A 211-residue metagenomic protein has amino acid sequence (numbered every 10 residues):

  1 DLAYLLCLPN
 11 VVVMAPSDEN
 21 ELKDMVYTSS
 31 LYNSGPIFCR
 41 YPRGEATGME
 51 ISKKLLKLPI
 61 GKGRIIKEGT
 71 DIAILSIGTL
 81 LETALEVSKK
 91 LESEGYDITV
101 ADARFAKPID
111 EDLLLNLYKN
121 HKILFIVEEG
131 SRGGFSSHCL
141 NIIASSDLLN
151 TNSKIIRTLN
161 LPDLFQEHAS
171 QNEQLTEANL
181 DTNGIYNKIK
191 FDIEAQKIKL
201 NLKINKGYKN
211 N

Functional and structural regions predicted by a protein language model:
D1-Y32, K188, E194: Conserved thiamine diphosphate
L31-N211: Thiamine diphosphate
